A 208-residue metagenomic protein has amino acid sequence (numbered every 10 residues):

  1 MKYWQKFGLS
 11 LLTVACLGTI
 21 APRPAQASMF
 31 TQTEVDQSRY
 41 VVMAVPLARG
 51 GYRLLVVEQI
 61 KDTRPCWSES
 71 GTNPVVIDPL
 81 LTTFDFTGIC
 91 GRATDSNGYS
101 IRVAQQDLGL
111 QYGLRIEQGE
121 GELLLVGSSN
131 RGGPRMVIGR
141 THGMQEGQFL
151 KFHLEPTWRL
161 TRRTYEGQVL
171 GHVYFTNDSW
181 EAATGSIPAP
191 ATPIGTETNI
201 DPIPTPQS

Functional and structural regions predicted by a protein language model:
M1-K6: Positively charged n-region of N-terminal signal peptides that target proteins for export
F7-P24: C-terminal segment of classical bacterial N-terminal signal peptides
L11, Q26-S28, Y40, D85-T87 (+1 more regions): Residue-level detector of functional hotspots within protein domains
V14, I20, A48, R53-L55 (+5 more regions): Generic detector of ordered, mature protein regions
R23-Q26, D95-N97: Short, basic/low-complexity N-terminal boundary segments at the transition from targeting/disordered tails
A25-R53, V57-I77, F152-A189, P206: Extracellular/luminal recognition modules and glycoprotein regions
E58-L124: Structured domain cores in non-transmembrane regions
S100-Q207: Low-complexity intrinsically disordered segments
